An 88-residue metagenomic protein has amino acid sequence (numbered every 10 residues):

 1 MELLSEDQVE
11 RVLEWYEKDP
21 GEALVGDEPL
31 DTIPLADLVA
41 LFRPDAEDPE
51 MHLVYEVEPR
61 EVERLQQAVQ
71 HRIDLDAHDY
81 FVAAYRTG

Functional and structural regions predicted by a protein language model:
E2-S5: Short consensus segments that form the blades of beta-propeller domains, in both extracellular/periplasmic
D7-V9: Short coil-to-beta strand junction motifs in C2/discoidin
R11-Y16: A short beta-strand micro-motif
D19-G21: Solvent-exposed strand-loop boundary residues in beta-sheet-rich modules
A23-E47: Short, flexible N-terminal segments of the mature chain
F42-G88: Acidic, low-complexity intrinsically disordered segments
